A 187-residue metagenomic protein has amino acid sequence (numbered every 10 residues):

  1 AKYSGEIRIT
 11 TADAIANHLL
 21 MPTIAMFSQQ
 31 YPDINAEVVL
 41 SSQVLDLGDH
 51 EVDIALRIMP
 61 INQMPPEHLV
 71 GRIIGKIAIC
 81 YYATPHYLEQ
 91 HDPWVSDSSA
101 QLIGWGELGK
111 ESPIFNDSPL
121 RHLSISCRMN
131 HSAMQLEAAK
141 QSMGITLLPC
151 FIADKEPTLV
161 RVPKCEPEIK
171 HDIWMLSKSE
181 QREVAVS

Functional and structural regions predicted by a protein language model:
S4-P66: Central regulatory/effector-binding core of bacterial HTH transcription factors
R8-T10, A55, I103, T146 (+1 more regions): Short, well-ordered beta-strand segments
A12, T84, V184: Residue-level signal for threonine
D13, I152, S179-E180: Short loop or secondary-structure boundary microenvironments that flank and position key functional residues
D49, Q63-I173: C-terminal regulatory
C165-S187: A late-sequence structural motif
